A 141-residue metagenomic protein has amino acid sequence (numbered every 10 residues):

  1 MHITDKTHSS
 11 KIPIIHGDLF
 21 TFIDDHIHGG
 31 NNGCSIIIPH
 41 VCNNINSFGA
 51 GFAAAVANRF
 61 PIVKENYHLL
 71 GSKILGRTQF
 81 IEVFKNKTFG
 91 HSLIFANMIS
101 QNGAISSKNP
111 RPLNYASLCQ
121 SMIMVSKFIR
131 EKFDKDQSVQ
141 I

Functional and structural regions predicted by a protein language model:
M1-Q140: Macrodomain-like recognition of ADP-ribose-binding/processing modules
